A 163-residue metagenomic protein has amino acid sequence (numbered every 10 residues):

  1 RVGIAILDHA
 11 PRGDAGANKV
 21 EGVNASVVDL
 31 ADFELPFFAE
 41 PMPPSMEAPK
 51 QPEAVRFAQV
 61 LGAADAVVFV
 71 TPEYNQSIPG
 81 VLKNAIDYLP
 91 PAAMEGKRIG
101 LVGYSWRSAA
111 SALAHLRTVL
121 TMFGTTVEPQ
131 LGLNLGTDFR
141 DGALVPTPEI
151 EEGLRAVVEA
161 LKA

Functional and structural regions predicted by a protein language model:
R1-G3, K97-T118: Rossmann-like NAD(P)(H) cofactor-binding subdomain of soluble oxidoreductases
R1-T71, S77-N84, V145-A160: N-terminal beta1-alpha1-beta2 submodule of the flavodoxin-like/Rossmannoid cofactor-binding fold
G22-N24, G96, G124: A generic structural signal for alpha->beta connector loops
S26-F37, P91, M122-D141: Mobile beta-alpha loop/short-helix "lid" or hinge segments that flank ligand
T71-P72, R98: Short, proline-centered helix/strand-breaking motifs
E73, S105-R107, L135-F139: Acidic, glycine-rich active-site loops and adjacent beta-strand->loop/helix elements that engage anionic groups
L82-M94: A short, gly/pro- and small-residue-rich
T126-A163: Glycine-rich phosphate/pyrophosphate-binding loop and the adjoining helix
